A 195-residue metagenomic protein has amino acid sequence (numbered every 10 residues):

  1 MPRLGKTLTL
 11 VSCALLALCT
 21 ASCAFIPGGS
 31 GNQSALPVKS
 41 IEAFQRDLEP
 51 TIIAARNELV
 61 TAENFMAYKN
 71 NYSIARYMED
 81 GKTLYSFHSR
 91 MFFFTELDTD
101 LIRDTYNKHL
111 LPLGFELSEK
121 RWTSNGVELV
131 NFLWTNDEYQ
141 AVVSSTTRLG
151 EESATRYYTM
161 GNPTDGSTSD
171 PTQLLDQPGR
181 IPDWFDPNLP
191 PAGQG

Functional and structural regions predicted by a protein language model:
M1-V11: Bacterial N-terminal signal peptides that target proteins for export
P2, A24-N57, E119-G195: An acidic-aromatic pocket/loop used at catalytic or ligand-binding sites
L18-S22: C-terminal motif of bacterial Sec signal peptides marking the signal peptidase cleavage site
G29-R46, S73-H109: Terminal, regulation- and interaction-focused segments at domain boundaries
D47-L59, L97-S118: Amphipathic alpha-helical segments
P50-I74: N-terminal secretory signal peptides
A67-Y68, F115-T123: Surface-exposed patches in mature extracellular/periplasmic domains of secreted proteins
